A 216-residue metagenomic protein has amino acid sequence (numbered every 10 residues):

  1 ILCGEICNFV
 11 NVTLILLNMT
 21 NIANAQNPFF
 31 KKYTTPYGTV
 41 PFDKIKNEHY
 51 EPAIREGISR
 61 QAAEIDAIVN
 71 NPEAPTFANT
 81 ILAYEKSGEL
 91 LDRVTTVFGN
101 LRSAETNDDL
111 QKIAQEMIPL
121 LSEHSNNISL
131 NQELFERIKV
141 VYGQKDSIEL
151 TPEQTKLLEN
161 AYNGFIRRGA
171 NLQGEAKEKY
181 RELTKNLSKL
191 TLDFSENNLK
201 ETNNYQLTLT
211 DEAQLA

Functional and structural regions predicted by a protein language model:
I1-Q26: Bacterial Sec-dependent N-terminal signal peptides
M19-A216: Zn2+-dependent metallopeptidase catalytic domains
